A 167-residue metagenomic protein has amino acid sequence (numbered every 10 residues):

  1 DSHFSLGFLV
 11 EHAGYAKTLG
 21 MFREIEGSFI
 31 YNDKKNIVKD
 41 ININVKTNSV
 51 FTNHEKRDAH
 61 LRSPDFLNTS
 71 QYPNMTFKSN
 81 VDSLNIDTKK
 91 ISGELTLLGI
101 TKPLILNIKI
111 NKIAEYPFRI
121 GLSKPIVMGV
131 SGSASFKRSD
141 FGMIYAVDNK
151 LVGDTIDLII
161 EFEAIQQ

Functional and structural regions predicted by a protein language model:
D1-Q167: Low-complexity, acidic/polar, glycine-enriched regions of mature
